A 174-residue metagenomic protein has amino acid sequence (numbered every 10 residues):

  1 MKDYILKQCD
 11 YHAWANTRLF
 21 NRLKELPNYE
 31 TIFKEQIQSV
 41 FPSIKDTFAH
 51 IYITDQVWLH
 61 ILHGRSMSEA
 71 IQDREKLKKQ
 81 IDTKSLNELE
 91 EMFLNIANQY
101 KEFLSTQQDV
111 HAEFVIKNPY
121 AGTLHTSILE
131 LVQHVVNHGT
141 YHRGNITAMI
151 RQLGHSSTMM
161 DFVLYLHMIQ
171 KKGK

Functional and structural regions predicted by a protein language model:
L6-A13, N87-E90, L94, K101 (+2 more regions): Short amphipathic alpha-helical segments with heptad-repeat character
C9-K76, Y120-K174: Short, contiguous alpha-helical
M67-Q107: Helix-adjacent hinge/juxtasegments
T106-P119: Acidic catalytic patch
